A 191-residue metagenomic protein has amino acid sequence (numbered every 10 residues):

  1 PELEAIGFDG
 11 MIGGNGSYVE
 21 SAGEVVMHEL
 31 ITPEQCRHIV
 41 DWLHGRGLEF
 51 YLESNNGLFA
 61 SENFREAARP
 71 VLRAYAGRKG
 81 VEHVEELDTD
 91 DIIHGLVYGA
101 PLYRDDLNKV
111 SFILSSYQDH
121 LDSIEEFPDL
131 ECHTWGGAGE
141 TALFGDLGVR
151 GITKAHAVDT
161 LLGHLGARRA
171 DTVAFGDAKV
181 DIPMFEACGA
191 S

Functional and structural regions predicted by a protein language model:
P1-G77: Active-site phosphate-binding/coordination module
D9, G189-A190: Receiver (REC) domain switch/active-site residues of two-component response regulators
E49, A190-S191: Residue-level detector of anion-binding/catalytic polar loops
E53, G57-F175, K179-A187: Conserved acidic, metal-coordinating active-site core of Asp-based, Mg2+-dependent phosphoryl-transfer enzymes
